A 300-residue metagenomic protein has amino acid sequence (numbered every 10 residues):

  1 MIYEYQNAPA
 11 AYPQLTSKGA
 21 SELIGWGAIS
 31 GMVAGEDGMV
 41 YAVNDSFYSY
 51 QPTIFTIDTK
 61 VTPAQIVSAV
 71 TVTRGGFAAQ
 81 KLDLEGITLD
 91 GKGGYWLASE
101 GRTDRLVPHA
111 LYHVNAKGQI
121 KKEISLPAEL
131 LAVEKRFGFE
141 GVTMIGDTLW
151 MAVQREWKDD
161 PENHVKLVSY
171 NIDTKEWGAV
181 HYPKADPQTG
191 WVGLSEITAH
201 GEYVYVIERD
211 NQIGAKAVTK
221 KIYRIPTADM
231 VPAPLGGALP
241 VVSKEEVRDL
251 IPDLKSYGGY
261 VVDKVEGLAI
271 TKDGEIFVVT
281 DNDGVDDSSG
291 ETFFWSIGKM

Functional and structural regions predicted by a protein language model:
M1-M300: Sequence/structural signature of beta-propeller domains
